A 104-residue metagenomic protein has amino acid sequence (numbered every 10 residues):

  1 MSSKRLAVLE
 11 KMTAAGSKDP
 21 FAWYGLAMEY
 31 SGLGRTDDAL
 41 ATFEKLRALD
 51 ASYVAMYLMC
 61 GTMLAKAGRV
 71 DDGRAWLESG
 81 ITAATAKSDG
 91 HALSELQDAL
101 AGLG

Functional and structural regions predicted by a protein language model:
K11-A14, E44-A48, T82: Conserved structural position within tetratricopeptide repeats
